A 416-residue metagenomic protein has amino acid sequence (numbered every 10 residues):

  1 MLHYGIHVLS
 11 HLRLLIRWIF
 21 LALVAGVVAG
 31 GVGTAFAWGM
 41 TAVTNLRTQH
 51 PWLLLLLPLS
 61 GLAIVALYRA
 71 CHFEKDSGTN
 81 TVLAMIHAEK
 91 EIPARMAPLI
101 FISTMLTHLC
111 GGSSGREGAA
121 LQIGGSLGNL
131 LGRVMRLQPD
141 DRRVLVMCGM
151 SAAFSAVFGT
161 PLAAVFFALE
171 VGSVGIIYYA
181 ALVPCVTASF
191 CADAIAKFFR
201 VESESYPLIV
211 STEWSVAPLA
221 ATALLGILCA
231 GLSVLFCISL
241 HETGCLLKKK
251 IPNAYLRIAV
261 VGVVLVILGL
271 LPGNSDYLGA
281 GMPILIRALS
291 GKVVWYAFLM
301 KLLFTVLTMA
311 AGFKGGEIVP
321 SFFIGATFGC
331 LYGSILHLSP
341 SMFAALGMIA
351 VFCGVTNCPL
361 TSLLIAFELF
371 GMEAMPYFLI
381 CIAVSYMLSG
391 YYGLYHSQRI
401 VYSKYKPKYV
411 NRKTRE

Functional and structural regions predicted by a protein language model:
M1-E416: Alpha-helical transmembrane segments and immediately membrane-proximal extracytoplasmic
